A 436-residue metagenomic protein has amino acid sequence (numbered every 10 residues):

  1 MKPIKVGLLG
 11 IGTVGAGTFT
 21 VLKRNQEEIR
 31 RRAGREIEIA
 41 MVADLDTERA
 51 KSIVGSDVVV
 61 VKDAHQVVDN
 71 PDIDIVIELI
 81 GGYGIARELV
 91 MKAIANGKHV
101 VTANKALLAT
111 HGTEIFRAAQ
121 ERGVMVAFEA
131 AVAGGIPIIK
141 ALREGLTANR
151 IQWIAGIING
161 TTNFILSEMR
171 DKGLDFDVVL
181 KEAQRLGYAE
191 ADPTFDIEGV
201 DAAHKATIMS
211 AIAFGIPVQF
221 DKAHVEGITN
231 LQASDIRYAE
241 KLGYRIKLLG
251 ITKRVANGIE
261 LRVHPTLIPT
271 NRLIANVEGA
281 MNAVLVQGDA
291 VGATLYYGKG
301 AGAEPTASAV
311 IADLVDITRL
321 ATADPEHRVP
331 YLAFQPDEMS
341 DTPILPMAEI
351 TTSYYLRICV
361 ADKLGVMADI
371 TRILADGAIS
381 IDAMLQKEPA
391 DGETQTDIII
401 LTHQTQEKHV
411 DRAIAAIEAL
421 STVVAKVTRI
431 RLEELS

Functional and structural regions predicted by a protein language model:
M1-N96: N-terminal glycine-/serine-/threonine-rich beta1-alpha1-beta2 phosphate-ribose binding loop of Rossmann-like
I85-N96, K105-R143: Rossmann-fold NAD(P)-binding glycine/threonine-rich loop
H99-V101, I381: A short hydrophobic/small-residue beta-strand
Q120-D201, I208: Rossmann-like NAD(P)H-binding beta-loop-alpha module
V178-N276, M281-A283, G302: Substrate-binding/catalytic subdomain of NAD(P)-dependent oxidoreductase enzymes
I228, G292-T294, G298-E304: Glycine-rich phosphate/pyrophosphate-binding beta-alpha loops
H264-D289, A303-E304, A375-G392: Low-complexity, glycine/alanine/valine/leucine- and proline-rich hydrophobic stretches
A309, L314, T318-S436: A conserved regulatory-domain signal marking ACT and ACT-like small-molecule sensing domains and adjacent regulatory
